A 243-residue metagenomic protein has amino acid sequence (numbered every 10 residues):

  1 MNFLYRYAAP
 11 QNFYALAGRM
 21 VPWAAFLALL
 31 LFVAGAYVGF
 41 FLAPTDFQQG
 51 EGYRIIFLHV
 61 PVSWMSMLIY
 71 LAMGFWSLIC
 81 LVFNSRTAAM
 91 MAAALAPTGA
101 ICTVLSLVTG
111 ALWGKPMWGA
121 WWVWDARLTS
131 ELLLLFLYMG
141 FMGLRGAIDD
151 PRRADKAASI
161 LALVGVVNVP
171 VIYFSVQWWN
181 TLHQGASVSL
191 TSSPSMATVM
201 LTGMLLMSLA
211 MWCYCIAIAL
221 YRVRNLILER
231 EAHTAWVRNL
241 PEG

Functional and structural regions predicted by a protein language model:
M1-G243: Polytopic transmembrane helical bundles with strong interfacial aromatic enrichment
